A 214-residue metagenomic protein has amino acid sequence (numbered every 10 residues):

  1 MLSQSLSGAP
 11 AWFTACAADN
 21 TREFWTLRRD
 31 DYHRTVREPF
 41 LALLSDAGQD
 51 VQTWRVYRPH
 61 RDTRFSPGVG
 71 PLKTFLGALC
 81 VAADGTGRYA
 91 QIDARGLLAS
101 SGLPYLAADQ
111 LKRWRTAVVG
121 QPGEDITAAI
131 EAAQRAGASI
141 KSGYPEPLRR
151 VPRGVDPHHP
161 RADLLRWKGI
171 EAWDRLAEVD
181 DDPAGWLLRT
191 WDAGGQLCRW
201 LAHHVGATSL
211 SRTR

Functional and structural regions predicted by a protein language model:
M1-R214: Charge-dense, helix-prone N-terminal extensions
